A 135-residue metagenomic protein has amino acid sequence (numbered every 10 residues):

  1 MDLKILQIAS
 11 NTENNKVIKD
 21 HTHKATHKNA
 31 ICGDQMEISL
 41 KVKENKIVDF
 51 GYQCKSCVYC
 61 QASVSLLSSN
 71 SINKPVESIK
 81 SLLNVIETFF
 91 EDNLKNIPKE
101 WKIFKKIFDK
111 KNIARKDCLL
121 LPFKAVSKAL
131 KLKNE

Functional and structural regions predicted by a protein language model:
M1-E135: Domain-level signature for proteins that mediate thiol-based redox and metal-cofactor handling
